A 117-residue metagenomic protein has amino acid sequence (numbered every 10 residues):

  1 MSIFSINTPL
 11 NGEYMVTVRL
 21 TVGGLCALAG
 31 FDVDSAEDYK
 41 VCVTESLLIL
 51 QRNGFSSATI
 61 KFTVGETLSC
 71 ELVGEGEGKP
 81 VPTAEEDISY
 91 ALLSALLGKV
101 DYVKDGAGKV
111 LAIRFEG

Functional and structural regions predicted by a protein language model:
M1-F4, L47-G117: Conserved beta-strand-loop-beta-strand hairpin that lines the nucleotide-binding pocket of ATP/GTP-utilizing enzymes
M1-V41, R52: Bergerat-fold GHKL ATPase/HATPase_c domain
